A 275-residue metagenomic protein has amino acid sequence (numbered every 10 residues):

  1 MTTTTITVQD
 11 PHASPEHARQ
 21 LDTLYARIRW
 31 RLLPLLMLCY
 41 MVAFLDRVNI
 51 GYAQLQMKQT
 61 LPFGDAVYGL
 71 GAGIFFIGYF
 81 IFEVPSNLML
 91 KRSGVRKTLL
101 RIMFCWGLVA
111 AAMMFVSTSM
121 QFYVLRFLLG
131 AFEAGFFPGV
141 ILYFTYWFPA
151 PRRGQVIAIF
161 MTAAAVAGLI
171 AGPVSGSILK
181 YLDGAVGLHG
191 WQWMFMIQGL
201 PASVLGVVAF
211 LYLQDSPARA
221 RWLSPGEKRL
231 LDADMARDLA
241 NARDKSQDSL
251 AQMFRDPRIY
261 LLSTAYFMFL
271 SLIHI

Functional and structural regions predicted by a protein language model:
R29, V186-S249: Central mid-sequence intracellular linker of multi-pass
G51-I81: Extracellular/periplasmic helix-loop-helix junction of adjacent transmembrane segments in MFS-like secondary
P62, G94, F115-Q121, F132 (+1 more regions): Helix-breaking motifs and short loop linkers at transmembrane-helix boundaries and internal kinks in secondary membrane
I81-M120: Conserved MFS/SLC helix-loop-helix module at the cytosolic interface between two early adjacent transmembrane helices
T118-R126, L261-L262: Short hydrophobic/alpha-helical segments at membrane-entry points of transmembrane helices in Major Facilitator
L125-T162: Cytoplasmic helix-loop-helix junction between adjacent transmembrane helices in 12-TM secondary transporters
Q155-L179, P201-A202: Glycine-rich segments within core transmembrane alpha-helices of 12-TM secondary carriers
I273-I275: Conserved small/polar residues in nucleotide/adenosyl-binding loops
